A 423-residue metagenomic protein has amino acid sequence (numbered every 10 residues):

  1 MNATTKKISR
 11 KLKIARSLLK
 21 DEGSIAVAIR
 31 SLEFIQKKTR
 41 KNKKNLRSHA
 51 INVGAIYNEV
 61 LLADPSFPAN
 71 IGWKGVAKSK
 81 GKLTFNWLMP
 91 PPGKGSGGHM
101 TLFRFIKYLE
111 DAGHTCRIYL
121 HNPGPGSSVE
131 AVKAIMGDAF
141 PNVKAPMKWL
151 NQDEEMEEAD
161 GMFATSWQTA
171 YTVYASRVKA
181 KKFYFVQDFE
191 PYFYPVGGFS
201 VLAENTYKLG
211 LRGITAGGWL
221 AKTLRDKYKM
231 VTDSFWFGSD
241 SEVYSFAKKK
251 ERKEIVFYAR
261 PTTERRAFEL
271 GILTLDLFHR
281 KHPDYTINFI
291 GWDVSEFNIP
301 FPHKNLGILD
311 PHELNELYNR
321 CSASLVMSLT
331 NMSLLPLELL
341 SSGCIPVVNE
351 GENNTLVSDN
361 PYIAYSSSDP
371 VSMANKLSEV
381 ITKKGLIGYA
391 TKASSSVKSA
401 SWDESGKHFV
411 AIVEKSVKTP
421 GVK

Functional and structural regions predicted by a protein language model:
L62-V76, P191-G197, D233-K253: Acidic anion/phosphate-binding donor-loop and adjacent secondary structure in glycosyltransferase catalytic cores
T101, K107, R117, T223-S234 (+1 more regions): Conserved catalytic-core segment of nucleotide-activated headgroup transferases in glycan assembly
W149-E158, V196-I214: Membrane-proximal helix-turn-helix segments that form the acceptor-binding/catalytic region of lipid-linked
E154-E157, D310-C321, S341: Short acidic alpha-helix that forms the nucleotide-activated donor recognition element in Leloir-type transferases
N319-N331, C344: Acidic donor-binding loop of glycosyltransferase active sites
I345-N349: Short hydrophobic beta-strand element within catalytic cores of glycosyltransferases and related nucleotide-activated
Y362-V371, E379-G385: Conserved acidic donor-binding segment of nucleotide-sugar-dependent glycosyltransferases
S399-K423: C-terminal alpha-helical cap of glycosyltransferases
